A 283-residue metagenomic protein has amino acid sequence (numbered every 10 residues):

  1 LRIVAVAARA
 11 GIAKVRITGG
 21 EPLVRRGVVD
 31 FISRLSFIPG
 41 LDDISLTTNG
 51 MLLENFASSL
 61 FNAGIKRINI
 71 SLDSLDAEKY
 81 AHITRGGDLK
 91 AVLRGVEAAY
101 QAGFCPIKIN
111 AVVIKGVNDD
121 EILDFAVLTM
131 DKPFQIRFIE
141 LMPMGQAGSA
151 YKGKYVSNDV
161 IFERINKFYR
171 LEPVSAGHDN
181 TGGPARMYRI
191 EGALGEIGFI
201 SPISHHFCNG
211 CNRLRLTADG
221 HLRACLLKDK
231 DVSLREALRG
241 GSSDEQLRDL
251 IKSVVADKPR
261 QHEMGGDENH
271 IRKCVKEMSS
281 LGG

Functional and structural regions predicted by a protein language model:
L1-I17, V24-I139: Radical SAM/AdoMet-radical enzyme domain recognition
G40, F134-Q135, R170, A256-E263: Generic structural signal for secondary-structure transition and capping sites
M51, A193-G195, H221: Well-ordered beta-strand scaffold positions
E78-A81, G86-E97, Q101-E196, P202 (+1 more regions): Radical SAM enzyme [4Fe-4S]-AdoMet core and its adjacent flexible, acidic and glycine-rich loops/tails across
I197-F199, A224-C225: Short capping micro-motif at the N-terminus of alpha-helices
H205-G283: Radical SAM enzyme core and accessory elements
